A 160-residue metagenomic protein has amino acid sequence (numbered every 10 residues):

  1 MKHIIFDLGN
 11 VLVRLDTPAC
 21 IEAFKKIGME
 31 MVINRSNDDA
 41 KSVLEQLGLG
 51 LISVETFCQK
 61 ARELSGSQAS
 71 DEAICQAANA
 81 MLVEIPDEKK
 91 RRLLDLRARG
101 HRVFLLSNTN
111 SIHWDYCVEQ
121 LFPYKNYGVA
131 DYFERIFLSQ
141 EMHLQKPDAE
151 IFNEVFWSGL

Functional and structural regions predicted by a protein language model:
K2-R91, A98-R99, N110-W114, L138: N-terminal helical cap/lid subdomain that shapes the substrate entry/recognition surface in HAD-like hydrolases
R91-A98, N153, W157: Surface-exposed alpha-helical segments enriched in charged/polar residues
R102: Residues at the starts of beta-strands that form the adenosine-phosphate
L105-S107: Structural beta-sheet core signal
I112-L160: Substrate-recognition "cap/lid" segment bordering the active-site pocket of phosphatases
